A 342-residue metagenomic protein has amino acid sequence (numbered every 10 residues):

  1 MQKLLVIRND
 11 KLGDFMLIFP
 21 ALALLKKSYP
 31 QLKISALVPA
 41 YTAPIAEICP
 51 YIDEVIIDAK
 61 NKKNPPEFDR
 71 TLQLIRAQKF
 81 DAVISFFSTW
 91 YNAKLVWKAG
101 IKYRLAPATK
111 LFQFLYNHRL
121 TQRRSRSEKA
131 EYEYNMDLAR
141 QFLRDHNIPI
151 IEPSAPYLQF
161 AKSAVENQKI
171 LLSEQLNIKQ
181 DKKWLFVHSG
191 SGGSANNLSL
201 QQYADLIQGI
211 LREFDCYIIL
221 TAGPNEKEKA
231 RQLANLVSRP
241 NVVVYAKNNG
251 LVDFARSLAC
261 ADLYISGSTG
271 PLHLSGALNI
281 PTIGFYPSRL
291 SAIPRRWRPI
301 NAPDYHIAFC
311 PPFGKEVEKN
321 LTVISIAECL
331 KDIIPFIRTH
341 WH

Functional and structural regions predicted by a protein language model:
M1-H342: Catalytic machinery of carbohydrate-active enzymes, primarily nucleotide-sugar-dependent glycosyltransferases
